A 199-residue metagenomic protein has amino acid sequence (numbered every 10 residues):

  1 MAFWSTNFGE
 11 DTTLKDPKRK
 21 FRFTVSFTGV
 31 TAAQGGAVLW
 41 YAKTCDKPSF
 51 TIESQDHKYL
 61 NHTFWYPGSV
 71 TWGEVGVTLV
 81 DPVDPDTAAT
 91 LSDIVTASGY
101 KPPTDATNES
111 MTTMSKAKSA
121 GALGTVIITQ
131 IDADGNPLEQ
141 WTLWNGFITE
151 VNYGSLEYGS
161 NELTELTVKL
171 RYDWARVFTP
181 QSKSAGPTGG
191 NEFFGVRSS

Functional and structural regions predicted by a protein language model:
M1-S199: Glycine-rich, low-complexity intrinsically disordered segments
